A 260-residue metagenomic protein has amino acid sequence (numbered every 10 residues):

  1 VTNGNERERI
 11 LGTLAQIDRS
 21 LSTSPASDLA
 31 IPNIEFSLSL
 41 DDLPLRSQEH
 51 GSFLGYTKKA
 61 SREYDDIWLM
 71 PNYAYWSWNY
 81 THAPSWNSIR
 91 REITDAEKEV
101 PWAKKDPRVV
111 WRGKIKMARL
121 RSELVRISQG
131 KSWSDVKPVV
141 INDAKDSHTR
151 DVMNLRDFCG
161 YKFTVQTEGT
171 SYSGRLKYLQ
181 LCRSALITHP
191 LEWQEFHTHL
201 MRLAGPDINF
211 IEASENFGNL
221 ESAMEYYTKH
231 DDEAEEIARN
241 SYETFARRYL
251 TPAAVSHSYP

Functional and structural regions predicted by a protein language model:
V1-S147, V152-M153: Secretory-pathway glycan-assembly enzymes, especially type II membrane glycosyltransferases that use nucleotide-sugar
R156-P260: Catalytic binding pocket for nucleotide-activated donors in carbohydrate/polymer assembly enzymes
